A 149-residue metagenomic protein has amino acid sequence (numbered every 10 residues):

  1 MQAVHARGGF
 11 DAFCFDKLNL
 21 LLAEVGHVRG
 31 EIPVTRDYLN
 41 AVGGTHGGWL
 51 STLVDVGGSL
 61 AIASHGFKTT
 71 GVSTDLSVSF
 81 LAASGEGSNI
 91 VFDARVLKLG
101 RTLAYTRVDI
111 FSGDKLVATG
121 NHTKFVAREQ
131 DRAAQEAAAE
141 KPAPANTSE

Functional and structural regions predicted by a protein language model:
M1-E149: Terminal targeting signals and extreme-terminal segments of soluble enzymes
